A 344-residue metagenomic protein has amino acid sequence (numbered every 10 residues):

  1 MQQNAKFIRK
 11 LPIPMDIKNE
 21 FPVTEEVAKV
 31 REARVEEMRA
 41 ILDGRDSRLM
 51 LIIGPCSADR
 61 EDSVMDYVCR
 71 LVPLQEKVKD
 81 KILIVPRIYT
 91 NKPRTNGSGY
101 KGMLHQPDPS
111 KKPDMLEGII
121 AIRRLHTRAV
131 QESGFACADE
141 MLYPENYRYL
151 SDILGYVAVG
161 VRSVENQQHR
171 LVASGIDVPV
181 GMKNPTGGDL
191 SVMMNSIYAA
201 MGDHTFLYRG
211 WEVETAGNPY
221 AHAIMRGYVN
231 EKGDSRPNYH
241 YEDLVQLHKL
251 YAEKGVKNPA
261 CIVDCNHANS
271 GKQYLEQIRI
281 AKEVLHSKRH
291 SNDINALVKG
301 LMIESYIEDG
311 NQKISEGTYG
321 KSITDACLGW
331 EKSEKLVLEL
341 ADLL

Functional and structural regions predicted by a protein language model:
M1-D43: N- or domain-start disorder-to-order transition segments that initiate the globular core
Q2, V68, K81-Q246, H267-A268 (+6 more regions): Active-site-facing alpha/beta catalytic cores
V27-I41, L74-V85, N91, M115 (+1 more regions): N-terminal beta-rich core of secreted/periplasmic extracellular enzymes
L42-R45, V72-K79, T127-E132, T215 (+1 more regions): Acidic (Asp/Glu)-rich catalytic clusters
M50-S63, D325: Conserved phosphate/anionic-ligand binding catalytic regions in large, soluble enzymes, centered on
G54, V263, G329: Conserved, mostly hydrophobic/aromatic
C56-D59, N258, N266-K272: Short acidic, Gly/Ser-rich segments with clustered Asp/Glu that frequently serve as metal-coordination loops in enzyme
Y306-L344: Internal helix-turn-beta structural module
